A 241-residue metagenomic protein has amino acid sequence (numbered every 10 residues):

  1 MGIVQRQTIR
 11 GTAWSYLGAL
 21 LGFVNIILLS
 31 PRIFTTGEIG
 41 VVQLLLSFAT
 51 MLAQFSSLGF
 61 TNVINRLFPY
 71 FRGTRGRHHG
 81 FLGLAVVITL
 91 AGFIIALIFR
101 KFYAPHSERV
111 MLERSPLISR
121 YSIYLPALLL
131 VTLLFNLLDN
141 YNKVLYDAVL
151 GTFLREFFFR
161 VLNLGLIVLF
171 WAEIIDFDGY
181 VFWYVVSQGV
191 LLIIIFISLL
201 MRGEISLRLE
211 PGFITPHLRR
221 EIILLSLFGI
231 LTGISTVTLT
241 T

Functional and structural regions predicted by a protein language model:
M1-V4, R114-L117, F177-Y184, I195-T240: Interhelical loop/hinge segments that connect adjacent transmembrane helices in multipass membrane
G2, S30-T36, L52-V87, S107-M111 (+1 more regions): Transmembrane-helix boundary and interhelical linker motifs in polytopic inner-membrane proteins
I3-N62, F93, L97, K101 (+2 more regions): Signature of the first transmembrane helix
Q5, Q43, R75-L90, R219 (+1 more regions): Interfacial transmembrane-helix starts/ends
Q5, V131-L154: Membrane-interface junctions at transmembrane-helix termini in multi-pass inner-membrane proteins
L46, A85-P126, G179-L200: Short alpha-helical transmembrane segments in multi-pass integral membrane proteins
M51, E113-L138, V190, R220 (+1 more regions): Alpha-helical transmembrane segments of multi-pass membrane proteins
F153-G203: Hydrophobic alpha-helical transmembrane segments
